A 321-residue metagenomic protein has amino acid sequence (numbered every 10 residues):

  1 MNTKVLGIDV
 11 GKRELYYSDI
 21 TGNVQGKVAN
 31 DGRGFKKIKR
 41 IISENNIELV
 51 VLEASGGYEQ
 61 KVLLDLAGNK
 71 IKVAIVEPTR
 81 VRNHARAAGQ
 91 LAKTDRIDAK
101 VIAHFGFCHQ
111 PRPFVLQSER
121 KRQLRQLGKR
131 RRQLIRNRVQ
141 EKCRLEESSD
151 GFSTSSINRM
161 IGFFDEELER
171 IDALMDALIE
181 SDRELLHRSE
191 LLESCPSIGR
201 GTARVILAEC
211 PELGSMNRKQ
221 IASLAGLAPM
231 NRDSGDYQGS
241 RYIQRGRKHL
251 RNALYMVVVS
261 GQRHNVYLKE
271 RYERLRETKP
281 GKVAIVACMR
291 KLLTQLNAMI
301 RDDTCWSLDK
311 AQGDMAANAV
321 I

Functional and structural regions predicted by a protein language model:
M1-S155, R159-D165: Phosphate- and other anionic-substrate recognition elements at nucleic-acid/protein interfaces
F105, L192, I206, A253-V258 (+2 more regions): Short alpha-helical scaffolding segments that buttress acidic/His motifs in well-ordered protein cores
H109-F114, P211-S215, G261-Y267, T294-L308: Short helix-capping/linker segments at secondary-structure and domain boundaries
L145-G201, C210, N265: Helix-hairpin-helix/helix-loop-helix acidic hairpins
R200, R204-G281, A317-N318: Phosphate-backbone recognition surface of nucleic-acid-processing proteins
G235-D236, S240, R271-I321: Low-complexity, acidic/Ser/Thr- and charged residue-rich accessory regions of DNA metabolism proteins
